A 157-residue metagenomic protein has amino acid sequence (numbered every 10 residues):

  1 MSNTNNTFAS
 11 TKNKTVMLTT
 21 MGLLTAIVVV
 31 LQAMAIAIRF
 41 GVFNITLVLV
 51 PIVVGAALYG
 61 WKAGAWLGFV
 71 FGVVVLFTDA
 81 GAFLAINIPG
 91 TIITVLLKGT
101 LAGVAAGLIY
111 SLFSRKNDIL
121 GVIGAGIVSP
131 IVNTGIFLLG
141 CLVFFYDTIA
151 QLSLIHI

Functional and structural regions predicted by a protein language model:
S2-L58, K62-A63: Hydrophobic transmembrane alpha-helices
S2-S10, V16-L24, V30, I86-L142: Short helix-perturbing small/polar motifs within transmembrane alpha-helices
V30-N44, F69-A105: Interfacial aromatic-anchored transmembrane helix boundaries in multi-pass membrane proteins
A35-R39, Y59, T78-F83, S114 (+1 more regions): Short helix-capping/hinge motifs at transmembrane helix termini and TM-loop junctions
A65-V75, A125-S129: Central hydrophobic cores of alpha-helical transmembrane segments in multi-pass integral membrane proteins
V73, F77, Y146-S153: Peri-membrane helix termini and adjoining interfacial loops of integral membrane proteins
I155-I157: Conserved small/polar residues in nucleotide/adenosyl-binding loops
